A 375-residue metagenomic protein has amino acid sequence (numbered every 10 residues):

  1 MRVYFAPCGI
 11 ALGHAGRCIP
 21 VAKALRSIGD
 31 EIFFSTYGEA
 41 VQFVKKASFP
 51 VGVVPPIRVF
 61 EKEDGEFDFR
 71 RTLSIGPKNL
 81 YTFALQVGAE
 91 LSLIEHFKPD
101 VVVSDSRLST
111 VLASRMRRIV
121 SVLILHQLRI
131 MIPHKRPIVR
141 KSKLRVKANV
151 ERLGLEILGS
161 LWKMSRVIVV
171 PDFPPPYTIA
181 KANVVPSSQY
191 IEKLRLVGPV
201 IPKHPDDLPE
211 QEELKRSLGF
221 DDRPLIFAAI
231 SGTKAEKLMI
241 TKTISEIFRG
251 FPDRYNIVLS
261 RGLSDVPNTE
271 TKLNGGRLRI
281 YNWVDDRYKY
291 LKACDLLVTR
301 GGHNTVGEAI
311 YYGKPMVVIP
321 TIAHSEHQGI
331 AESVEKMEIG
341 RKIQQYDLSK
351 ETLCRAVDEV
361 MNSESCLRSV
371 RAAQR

Functional and structural regions predicted by a protein language model:
P7-I19, K234-L238: A short, glycine/small-residue-rich beta-strand->loop->alpha-helix junction that serves as a flexible
G9, S27-I28, I32-T82, A229: Conserved nucleotide-sugar phosphate-binding/catalytic loop shared by glycosyltransferases and other
A15-L25, E39-A40: Short amphipathic alpha-helix
A22, P199-A293, Q328: Donor-nucleotide binding loops and adjacent catalytic segments primarily of GT-B fold Leloir glycosyltransferases
F67-S109, R145-N149: Conserved nucleotide-sugar donor-binding subdomain of glycosyltransferases
V101-D105, D286-G329: A donor-sugar binding/catalytic signature common to diverse glycosyltransferases and related nucleotide-sugar
V120-P202: Active-site-proximal region of nucleotide-activated glycan assembly enzymes, centered on histidine/acidic-rich loops
R341, Y346-Q374: Conserved donor-nucleotide binding/catalytic region of nucleotide-linked donor-dependent transferases
